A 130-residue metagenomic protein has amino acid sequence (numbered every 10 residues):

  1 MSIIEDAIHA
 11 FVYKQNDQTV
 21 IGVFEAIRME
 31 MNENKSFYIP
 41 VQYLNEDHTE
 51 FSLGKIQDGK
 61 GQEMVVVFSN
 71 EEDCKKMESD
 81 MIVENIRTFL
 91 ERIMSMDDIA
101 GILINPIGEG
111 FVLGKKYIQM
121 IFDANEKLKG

Functional and structural regions predicted by a protein language model:
M1-G130: An interfacial alpha-helical scaffold signature
